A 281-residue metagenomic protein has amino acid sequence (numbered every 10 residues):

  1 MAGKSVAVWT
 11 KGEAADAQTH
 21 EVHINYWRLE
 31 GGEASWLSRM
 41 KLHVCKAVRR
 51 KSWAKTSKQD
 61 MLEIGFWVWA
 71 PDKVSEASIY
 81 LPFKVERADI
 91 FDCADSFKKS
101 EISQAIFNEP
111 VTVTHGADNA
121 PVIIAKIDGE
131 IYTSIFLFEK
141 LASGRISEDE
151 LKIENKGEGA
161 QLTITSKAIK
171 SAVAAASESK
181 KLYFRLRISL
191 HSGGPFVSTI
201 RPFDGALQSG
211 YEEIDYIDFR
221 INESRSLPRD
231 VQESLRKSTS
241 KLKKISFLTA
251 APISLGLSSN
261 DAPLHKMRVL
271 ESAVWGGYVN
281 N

Functional and structural regions predicted by a protein language model:
M1-K180: N-terminal pre-first-transmembrane soluble regions of secretory-pathway and organelle membrane proteins
V6, N108, D149, I214-I221 (+1 more regions): Aromatic-residue detector
T165-R268: Surface-exposed, acidic/Ser/Thr-rich flexible loop segments
V269, G277-N281: Cytosolic-side membrane-insertion boundary helix
